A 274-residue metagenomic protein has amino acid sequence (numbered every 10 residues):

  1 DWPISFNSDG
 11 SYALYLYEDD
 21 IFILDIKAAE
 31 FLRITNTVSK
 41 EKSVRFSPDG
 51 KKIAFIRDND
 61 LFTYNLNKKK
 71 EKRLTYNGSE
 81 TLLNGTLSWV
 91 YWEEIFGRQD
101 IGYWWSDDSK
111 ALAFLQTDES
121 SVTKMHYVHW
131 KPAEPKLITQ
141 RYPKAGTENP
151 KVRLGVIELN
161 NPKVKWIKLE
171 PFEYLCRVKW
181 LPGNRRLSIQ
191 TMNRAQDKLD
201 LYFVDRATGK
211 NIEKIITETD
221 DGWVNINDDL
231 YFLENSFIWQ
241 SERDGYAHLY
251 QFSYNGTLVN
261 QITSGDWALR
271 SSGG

Functional and structural regions predicted by a protein language model:
D1-G274: Beta-propeller folds
